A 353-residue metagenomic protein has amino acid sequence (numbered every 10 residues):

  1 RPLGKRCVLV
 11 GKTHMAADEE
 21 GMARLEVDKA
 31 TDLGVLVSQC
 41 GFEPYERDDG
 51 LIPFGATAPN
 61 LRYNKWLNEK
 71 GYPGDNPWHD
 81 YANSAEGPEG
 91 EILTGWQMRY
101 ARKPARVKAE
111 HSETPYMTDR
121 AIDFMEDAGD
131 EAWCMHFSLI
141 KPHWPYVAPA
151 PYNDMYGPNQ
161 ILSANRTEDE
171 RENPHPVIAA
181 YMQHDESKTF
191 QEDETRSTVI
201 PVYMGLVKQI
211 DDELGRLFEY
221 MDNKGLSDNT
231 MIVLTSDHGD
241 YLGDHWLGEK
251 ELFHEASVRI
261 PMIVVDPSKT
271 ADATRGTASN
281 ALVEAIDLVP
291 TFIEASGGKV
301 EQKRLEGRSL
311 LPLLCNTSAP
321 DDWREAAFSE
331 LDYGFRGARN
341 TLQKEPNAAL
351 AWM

Functional and structural regions predicted by a protein language model:
R1-V107, L331: Catalytic-site neighborhoods of secreted/periplasmic enzymes that process anionic sulfate/phosphate groups
V10-G11, C134-K141, M231-S236, I263-V264 (+1 more regions): Short beta-strand segments
L25, V35-F42, I52, A56-P59 (+3 more regions): C-terminal cap/loop subdomain of S1 sulfatases and analogous C-terminal strand-loop tails that border
V27, P145-P151, M155, E219-E284: Histidine-centered active-site microenvironments of extracellular/periplasmic hydrolases and transferases
G95-K108, A180-P201, P267-A273: Short glycine/proline-rich turn/loop motifs
S112-A128, K188-T230: A long, amphipathic alpha-helix that forms part of the scaffold/cap immediately adjacent to metal-dependent active
I122-T167, Q183-T198, Y241: Active-site His/acidic residue clusters
E172, T198-K208, L252-I260, A271-P290 (+1 more regions): A short beta-strand-to-alpha-helix junction
